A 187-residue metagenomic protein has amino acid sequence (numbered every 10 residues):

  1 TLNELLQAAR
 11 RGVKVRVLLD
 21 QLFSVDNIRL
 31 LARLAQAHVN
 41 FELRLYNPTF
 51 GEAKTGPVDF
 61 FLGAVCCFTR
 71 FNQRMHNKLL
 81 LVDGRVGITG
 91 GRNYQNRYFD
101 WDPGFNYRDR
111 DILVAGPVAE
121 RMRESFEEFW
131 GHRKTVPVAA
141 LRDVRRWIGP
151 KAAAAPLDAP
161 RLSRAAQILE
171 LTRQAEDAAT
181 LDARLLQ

Functional and structural regions predicted by a protein language model:
T1-Q187: Charged, low-complexity intrinsically disordered terminal segments
